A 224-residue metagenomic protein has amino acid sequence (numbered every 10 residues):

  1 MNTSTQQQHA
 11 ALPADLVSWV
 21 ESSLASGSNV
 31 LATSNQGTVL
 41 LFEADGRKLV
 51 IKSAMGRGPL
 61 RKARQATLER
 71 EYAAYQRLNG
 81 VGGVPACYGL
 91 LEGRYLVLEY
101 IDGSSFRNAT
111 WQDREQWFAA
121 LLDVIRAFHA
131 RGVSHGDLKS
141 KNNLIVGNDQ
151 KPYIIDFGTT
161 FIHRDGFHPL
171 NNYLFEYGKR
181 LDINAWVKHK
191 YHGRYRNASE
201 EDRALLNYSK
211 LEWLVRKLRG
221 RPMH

Functional and structural regions predicted by a protein language model:
M1-N29, R216, P222: Juxta-kinase regulatory segment immediately upstream of eukaryotic protein kinase catalytic domains
L24-Q76: ATP-binding glycine-rich loop module of kinase domains
L41-F42, S53, G89, E99-Y100 (+2 more regions): Conserved hydrophobic "DFG−1" position in protein kinase catalytic cores
R64-Q65, A74-A120, V124: Conserved structural core of kinase catalytic domains
L121-F128, H135: Conserved hydrophobic alpha-helix
A130-G147: Catalytic-loop of the protein kinase fold
G147-H224: C-lobe/activation-segment region of protein kinase-like
